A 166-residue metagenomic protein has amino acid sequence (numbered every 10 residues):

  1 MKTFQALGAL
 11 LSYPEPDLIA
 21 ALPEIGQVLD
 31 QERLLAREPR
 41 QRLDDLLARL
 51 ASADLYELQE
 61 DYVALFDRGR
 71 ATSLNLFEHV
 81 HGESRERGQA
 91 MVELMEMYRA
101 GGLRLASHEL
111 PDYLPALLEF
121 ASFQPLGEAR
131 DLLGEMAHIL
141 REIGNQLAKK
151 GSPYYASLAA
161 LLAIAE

Functional and structural regions predicted by a protein language model:
M1-L114, L118-E166: Charged, alpha-helix-forming regions
